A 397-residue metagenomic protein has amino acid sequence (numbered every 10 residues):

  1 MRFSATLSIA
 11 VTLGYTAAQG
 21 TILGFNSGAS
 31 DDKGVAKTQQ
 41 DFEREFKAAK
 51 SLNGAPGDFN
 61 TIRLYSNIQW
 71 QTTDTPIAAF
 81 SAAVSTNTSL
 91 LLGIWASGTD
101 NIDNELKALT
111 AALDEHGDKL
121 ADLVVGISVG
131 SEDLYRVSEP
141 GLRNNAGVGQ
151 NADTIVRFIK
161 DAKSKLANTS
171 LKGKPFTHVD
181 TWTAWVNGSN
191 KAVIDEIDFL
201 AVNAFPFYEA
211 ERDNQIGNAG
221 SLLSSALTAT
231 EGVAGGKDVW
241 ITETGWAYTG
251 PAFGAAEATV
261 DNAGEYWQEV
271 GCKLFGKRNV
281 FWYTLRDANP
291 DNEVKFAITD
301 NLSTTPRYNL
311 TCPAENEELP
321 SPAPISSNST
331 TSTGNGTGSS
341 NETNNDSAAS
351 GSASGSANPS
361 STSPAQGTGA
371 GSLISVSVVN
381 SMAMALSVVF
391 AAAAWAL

Functional and structural regions predicted by a protein language model:
I22-A112: N-terminal carbohydrate-binding/catalytic regions of secreted carbohydrate-active enzymes
I62, I127, L200, I241-E243 (+1 more regions): Conserved, mostly hydrophobic/aromatic
T73-S81, I102-D114, P140-G141, H178-E196: Distinct, well-ordered alpha-helical segments
V84-T88, L92, V125, S131 (+3 more regions): Aromatic- and acid-rich polysaccharide-binding/catalytic face of secreted or lumenal carbohydrate-active enzymes
H116-G149: Active-site groove signature of glycoside hydrolases
D238-P322: Substrate-binding cleft of secreted/luminal carbohydrate-active enzymes
E315-A370: C-terminal low-complexity, Ser/Thr- and acidic/Pro-rich disordered "stalk" regions positioned immediately N-terminal
A365-L397: Cleavable C-terminal sorting propeptides in eukaryotic secreted/cell-surface proteins
